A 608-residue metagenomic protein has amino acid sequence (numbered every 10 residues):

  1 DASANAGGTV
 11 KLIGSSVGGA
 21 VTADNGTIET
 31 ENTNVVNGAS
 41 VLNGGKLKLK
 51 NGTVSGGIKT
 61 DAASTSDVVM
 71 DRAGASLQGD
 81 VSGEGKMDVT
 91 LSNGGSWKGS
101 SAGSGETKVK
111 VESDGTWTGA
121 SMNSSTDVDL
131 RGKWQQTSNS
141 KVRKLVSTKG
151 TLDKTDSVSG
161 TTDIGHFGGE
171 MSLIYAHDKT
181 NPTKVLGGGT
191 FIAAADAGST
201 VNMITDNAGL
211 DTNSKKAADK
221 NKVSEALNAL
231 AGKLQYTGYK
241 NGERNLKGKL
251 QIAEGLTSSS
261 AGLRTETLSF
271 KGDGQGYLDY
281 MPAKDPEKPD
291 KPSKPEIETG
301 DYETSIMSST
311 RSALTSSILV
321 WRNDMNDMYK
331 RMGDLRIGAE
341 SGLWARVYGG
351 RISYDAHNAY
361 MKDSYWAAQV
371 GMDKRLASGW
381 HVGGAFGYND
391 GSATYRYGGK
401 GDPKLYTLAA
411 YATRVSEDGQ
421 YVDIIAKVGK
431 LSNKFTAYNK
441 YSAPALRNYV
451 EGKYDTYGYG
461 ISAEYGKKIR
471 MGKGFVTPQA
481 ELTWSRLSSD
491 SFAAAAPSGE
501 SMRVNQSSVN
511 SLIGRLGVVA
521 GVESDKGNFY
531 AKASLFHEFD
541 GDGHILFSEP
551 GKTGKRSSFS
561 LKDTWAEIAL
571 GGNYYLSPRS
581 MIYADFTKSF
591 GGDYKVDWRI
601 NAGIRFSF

Functional and structural regions predicted by a protein language model:
A20, G57, D80, G342-R346 (+9 more regions): Residue-level detector of the transmembrane beta-barrel scaffold of outer-membrane proteins
S40, K46-T53, K59-D61, T65-Q78 (+1 more regions): Extracellular beta-strand/loop-rich repeat segments of large surface/secreted proteins
G169, Y175-G188, N202-S364, A368-V370 (+1 more regions): Outer-membrane translocation/initiation segment of Type V secreted surface proteins
K294-G472, F586-T587, G592, D597 (+1 more regions): Outer membrane beta-barrel translocator domains of Type V secretion systems
G391-D402, K430-Y459, S485-G514, E538-P550 (+2 more regions): Extracellular/periplasm-exposed beta-strand and loop segments of Gram-negative cell-envelope proteins, dominated by
A409, M502-F608: Outer membrane beta-barrel transmembrane domains
